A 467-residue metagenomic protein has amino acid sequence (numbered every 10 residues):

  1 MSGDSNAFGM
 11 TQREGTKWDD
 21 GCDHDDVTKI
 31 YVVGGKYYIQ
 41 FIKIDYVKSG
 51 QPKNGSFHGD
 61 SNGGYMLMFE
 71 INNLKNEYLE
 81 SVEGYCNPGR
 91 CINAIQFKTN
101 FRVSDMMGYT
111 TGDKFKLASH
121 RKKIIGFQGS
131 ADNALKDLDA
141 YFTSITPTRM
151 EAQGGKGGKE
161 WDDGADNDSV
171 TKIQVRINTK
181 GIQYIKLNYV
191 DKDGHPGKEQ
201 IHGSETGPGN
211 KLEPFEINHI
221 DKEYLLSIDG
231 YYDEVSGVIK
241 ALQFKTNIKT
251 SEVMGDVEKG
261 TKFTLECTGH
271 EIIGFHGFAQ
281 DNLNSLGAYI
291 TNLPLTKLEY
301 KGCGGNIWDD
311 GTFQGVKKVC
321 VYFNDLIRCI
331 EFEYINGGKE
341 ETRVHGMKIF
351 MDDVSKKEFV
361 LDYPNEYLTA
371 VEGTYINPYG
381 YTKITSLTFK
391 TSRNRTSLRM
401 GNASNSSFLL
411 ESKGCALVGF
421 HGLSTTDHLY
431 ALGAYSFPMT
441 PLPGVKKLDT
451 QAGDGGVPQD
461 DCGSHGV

Functional and structural regions predicted by a protein language model:
M1-V467: Lectin-type carbohydrate-recognition ectodomains
